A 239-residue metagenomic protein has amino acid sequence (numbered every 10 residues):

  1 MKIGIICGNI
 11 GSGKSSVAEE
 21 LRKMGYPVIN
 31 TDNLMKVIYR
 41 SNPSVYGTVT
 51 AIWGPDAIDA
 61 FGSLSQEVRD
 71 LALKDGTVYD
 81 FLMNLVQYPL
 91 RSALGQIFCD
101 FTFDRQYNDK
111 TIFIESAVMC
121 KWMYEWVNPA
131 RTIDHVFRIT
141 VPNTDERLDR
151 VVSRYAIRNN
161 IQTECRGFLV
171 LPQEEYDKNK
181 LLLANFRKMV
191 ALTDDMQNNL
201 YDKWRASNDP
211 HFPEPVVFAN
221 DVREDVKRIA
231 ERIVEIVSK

Functional and structural regions predicted by a protein language model:
I6: Hydrophobic anchor at the beta1->P-loop junction of P-loop NTPases
N9: P-loop (Walker A) phosphate-binding loop of NTP-binding proteins
S12: ATP-binding Walker
S15: Walker A/P-loop
N33-K110: ATP-dependent small-molecule kinase phosphotransfer cores that center on conserved nucleotide phosphate-binding segments
G95-Y107, T111-R154: ATP-dependent NMP and nucleoside kinases share a basic, alpha-helical "lid"
E125-W126, L148-K239: Small-molecule kinase domains that catalyze NTP-dependent phosphoryl transfer to phosphate-bearing small molecules
